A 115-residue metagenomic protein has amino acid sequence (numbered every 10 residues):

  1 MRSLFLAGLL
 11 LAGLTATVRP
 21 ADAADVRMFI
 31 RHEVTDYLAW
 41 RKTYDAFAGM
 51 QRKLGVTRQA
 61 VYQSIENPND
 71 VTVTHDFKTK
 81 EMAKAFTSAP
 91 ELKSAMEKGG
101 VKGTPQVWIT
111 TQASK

Functional and structural regions predicted by a protein language model:
S3-P90, G103-K115: Short S/T/G/P-rich N-terminal loop/turn motif that feeds into the first structured element of a domain
E97-G99: Short, exposed beta-strand-loop hairpins at the edges of beta-sheets in extracellular/periplasmic proteins
